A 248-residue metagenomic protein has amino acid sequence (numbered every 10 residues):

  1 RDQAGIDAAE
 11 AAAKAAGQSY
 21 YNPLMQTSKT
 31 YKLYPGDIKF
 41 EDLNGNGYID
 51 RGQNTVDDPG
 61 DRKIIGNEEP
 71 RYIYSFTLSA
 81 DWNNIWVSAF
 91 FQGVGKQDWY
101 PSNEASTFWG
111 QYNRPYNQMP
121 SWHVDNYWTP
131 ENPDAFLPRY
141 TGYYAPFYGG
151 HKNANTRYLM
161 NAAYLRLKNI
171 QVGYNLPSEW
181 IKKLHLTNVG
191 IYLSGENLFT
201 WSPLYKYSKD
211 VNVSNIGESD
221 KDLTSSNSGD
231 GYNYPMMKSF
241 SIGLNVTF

Functional and structural regions predicted by a protein language model:
R1-A16, R114, S121, N126-N132 (+2 more regions): C-terminal beta-signal and terminal closure region of outer-membrane beta-barrel proteins
R1-G66, N126-N132, E196, P203: Conserved small-residue
A15, L33, F40, K96-G190 (+1 more regions): Extracytoplasmic gating/loop element in the C-terminal half of outer-membrane beta-barrel translocons and assembly
Y72, N83-I85, A163, H185-V189 (+1 more regions): Outer-envelope beta-barrel architecture signal
S75-T77, N169-G173, S241-G243: Membrane-embedded beta-strand positions in outer-membrane beta-barrel channels/transporters
D81, Q92-V94, S194-L198, T247: Outer-membrane beta-barrel pore domains and translocons
N84-S88, E179-W180: Repeated loop/turn-to-beta-strand initiation elements of outer-membrane beta-barrel proteins
A89, I191-L193, L244: Membrane-embedded beta-strand positions of outer-membrane beta-barrel proteins
